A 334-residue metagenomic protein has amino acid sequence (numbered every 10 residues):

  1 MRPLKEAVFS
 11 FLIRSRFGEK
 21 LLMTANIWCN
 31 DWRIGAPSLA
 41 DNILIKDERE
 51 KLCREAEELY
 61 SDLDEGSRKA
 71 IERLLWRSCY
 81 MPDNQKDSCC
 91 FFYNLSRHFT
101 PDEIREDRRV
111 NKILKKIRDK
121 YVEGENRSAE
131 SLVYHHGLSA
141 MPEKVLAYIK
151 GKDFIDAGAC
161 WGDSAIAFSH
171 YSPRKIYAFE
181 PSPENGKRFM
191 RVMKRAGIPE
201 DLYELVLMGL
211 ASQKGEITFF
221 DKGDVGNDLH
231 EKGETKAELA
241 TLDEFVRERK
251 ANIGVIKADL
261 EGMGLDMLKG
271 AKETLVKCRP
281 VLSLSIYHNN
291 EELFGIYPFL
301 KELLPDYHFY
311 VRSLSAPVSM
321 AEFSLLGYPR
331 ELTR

Functional and structural regions predicted by a protein language model:
R2-R334: Phosphate/nucleotide-binding beta-alpha loop and adjacent structural elements of enzyme active sites
